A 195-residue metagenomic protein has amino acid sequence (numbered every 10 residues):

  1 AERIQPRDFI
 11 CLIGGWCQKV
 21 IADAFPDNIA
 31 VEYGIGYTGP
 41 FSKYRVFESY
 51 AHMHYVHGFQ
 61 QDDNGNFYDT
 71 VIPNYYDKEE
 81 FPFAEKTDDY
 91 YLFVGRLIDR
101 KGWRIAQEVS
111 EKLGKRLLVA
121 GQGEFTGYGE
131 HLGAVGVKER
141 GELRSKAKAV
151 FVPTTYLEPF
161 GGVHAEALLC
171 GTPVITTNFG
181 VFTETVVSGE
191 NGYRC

Functional and structural regions predicted by a protein language model:
A1-C195: Catalytic cores of nucleotide-sugar-dependent glycosyltransferases that transfer UDP/GDP/TDP-activated
